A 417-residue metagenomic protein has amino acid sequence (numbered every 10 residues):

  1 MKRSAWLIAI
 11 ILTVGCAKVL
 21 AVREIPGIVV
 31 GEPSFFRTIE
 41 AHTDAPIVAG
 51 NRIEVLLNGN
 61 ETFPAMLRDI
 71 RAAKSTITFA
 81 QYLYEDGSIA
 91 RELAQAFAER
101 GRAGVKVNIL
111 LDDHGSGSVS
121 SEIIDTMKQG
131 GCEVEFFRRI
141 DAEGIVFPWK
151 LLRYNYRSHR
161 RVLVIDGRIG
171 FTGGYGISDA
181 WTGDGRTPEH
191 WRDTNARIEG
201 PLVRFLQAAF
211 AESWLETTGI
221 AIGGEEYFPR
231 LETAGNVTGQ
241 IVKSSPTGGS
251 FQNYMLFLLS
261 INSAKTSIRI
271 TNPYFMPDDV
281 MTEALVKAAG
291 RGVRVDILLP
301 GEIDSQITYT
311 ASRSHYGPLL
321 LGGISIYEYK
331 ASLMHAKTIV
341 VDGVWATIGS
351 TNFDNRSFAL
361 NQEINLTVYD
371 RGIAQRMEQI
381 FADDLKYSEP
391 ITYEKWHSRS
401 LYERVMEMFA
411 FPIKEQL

Functional and structural regions predicted by a protein language model:
S4-A5, G15-L417: Charged, low-complexity intrinsically disordered terminal segments
I8-L12: Hydrophobic helical h-region of N-terminal Sec-dependent signal peptides in bacterial secretory/periplasmic proteins
